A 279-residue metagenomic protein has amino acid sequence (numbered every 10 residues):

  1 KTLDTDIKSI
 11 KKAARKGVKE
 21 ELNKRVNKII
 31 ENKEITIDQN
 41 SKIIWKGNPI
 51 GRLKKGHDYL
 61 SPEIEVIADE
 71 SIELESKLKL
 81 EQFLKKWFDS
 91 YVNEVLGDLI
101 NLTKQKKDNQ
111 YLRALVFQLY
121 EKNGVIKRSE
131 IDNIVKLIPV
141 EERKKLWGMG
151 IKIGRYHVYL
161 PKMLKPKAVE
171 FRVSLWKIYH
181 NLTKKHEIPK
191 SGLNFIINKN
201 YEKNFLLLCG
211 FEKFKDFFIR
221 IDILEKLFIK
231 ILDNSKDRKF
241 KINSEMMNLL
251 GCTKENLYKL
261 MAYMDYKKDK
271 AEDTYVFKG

Functional and structural regions predicted by a protein language model:
K1-G279: Extended, charged helical/alpha-beta scaffold domains that provide interaction surfaces
